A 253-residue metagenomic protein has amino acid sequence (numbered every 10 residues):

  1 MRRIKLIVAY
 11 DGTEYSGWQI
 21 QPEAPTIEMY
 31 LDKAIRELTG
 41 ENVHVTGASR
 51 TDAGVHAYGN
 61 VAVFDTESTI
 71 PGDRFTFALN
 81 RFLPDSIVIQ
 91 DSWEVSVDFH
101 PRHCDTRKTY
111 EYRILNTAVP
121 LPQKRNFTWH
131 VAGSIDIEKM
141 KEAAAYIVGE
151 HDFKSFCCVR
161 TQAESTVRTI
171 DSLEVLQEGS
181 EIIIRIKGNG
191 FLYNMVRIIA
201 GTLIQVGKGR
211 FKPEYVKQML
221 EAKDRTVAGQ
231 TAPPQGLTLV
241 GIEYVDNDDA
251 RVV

Functional and structural regions predicted by a protein language model:
M1-V253: Structured-RNA-binding interfaces characteristic of tRNA pseudouridine synthases
